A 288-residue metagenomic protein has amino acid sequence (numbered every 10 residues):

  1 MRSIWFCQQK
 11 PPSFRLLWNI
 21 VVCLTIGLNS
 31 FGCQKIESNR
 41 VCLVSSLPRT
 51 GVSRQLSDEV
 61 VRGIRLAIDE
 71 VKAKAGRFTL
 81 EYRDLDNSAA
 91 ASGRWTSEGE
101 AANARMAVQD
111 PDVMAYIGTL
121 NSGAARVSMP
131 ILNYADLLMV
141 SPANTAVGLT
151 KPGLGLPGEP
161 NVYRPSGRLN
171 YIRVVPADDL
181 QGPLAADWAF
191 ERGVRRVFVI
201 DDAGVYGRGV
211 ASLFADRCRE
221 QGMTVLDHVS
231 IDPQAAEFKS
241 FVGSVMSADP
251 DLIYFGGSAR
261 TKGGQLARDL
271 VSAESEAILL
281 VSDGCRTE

Functional and structural regions predicted by a protein language model:
M1-F14: N-terminal secretory signal peptides that target proteins for export/translocation
W18-N29: Bacterial N-terminal signal peptides
N39-V61, I68-E70, D84, L120 (+1 more regions): Short beta-strand segments enriched in small/hydrophobic residues
R54-R65, G207-D216: Short, surface-exposed alpha-helical segments at coil->helix boundaries
Q55, E59, E70, K74-G158 (+3 more regions): Beta-alpha junction/loop-to-helix N-cap segments that form part of ligand/metal-binding clefts
V113-H228, I278-E288: Extracytoplasmic ligand/sensor domains, especially the bilobed periplasmic-binding protein
